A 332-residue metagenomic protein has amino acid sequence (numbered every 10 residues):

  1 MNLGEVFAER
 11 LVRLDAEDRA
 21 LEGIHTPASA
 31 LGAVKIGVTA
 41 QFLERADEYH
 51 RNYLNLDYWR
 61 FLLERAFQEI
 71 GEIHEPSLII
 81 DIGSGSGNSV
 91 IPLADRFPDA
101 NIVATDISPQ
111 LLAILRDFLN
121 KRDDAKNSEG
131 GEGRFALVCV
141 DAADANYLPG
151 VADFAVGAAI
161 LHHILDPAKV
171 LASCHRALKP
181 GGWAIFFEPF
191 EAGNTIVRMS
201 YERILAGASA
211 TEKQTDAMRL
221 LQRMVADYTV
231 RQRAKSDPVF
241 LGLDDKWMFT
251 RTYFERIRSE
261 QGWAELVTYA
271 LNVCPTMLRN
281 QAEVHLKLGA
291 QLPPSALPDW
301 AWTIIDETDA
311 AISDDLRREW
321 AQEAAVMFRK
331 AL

Functional and structural regions predicted by a protein language model:
N2-I73, S89-P92: Conserved class I S-adenosyl-L-methionine
G83-G85: Class I SAM-dependent methyltransferase "Motif I" SAM/SAH-binding loop
N88-D144: Class I SAM-dependent methyltransferase SAM/SAH-binding core
V156: A conserved beta-strand element that flanks and buttresses the S-adenosyl-L-methionine
K169-P180: A short glycine-rich, Lys/Arg-flanked "PGG" loop and its adjoining helix->strand segment in the class I
I185-R223: Conserved class I S-adenosyl-L-methionine
D245-G262: Short alpha-helix
W247-T252, V267-F328: Conserved Class I S-adenosyl-L-methionine
